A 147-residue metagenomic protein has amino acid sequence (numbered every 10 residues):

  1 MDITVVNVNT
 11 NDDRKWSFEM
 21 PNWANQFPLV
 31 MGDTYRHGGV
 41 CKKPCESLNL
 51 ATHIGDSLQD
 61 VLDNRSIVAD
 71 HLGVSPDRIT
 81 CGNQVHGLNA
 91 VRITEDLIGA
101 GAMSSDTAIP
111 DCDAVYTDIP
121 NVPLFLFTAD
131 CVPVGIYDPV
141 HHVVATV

Functional and structural regions predicted by a protein language model:
M1-V147: Active-site microenvironment for binding and transforming phosphate-containing groups
